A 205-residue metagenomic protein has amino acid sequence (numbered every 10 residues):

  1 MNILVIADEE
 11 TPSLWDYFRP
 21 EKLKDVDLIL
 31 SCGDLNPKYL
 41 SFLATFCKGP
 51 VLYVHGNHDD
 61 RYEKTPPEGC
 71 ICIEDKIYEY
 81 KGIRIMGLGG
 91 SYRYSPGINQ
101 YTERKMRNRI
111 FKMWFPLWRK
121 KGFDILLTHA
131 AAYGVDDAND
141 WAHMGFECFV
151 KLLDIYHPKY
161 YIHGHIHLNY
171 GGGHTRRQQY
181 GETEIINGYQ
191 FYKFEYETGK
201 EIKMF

Functional and structural regions predicted by a protein language model:
M1-A44, W118-G122: N-terminal active-site segment of His-dependent metallophosphoesterases
V5-A7, L28-D34, L52-N57, I73 (+4 more regions): Active-site neighborhood of phospho(di)ester-bond hydrolases with catalytic His/Asp-centered motifs
V5-L14, H55-M144: Conserved catalytic scaffold of divalent metal-dependent phosphoesterases
I6, W15-Y17, I77-K81, L152-Y156 (+1 more regions): Binuclear metal-dependent phosphoesterase catalytic core
E10-L14, L35-S41, N57-E63, R93-G97 (+3 more regions): Active-site environment of divalent metal-dependent phosphoester hydrolases
L14-P20, K38-S41, I71-I73, F111-F115 (+2 more regions): A generic local structural motif
F46-C47, P67-E68, Y180-G181: Short, structured coil segments at secondary-structure junctions
C47-H58, F146-F149: A short, gly/pro- and small-residue-rich
